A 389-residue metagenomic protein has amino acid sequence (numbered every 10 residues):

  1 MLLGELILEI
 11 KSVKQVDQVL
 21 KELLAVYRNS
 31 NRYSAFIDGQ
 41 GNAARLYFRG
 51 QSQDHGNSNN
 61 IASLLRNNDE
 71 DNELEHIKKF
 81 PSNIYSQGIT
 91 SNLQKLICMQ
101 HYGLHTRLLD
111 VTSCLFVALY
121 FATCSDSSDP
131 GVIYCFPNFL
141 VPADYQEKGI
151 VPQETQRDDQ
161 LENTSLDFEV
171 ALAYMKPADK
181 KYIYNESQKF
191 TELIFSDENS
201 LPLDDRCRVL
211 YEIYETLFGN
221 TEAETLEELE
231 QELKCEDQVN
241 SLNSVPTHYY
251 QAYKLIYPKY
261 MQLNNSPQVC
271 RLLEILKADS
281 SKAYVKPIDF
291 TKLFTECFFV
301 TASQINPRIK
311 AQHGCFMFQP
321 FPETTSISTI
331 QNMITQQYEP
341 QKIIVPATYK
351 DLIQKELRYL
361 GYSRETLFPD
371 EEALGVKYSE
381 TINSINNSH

Functional and structural regions predicted by a protein language model:
M1-H389: Catalytic-core elements of nucleic-acid end-processing and repair enzymes
